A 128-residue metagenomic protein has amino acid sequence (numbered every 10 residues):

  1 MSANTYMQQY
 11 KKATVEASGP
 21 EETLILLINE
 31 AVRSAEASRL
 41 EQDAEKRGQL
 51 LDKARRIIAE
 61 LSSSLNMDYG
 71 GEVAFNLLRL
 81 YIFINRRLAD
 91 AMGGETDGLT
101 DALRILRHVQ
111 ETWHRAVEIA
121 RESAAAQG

Functional and structural regions predicted by a protein language model:
M1-A37, K46-K53, A59-N66, E72 (+2 more regions): N-terminal intrinsically disordered, cationic/polar leader segments that include organellar targeting peptides
